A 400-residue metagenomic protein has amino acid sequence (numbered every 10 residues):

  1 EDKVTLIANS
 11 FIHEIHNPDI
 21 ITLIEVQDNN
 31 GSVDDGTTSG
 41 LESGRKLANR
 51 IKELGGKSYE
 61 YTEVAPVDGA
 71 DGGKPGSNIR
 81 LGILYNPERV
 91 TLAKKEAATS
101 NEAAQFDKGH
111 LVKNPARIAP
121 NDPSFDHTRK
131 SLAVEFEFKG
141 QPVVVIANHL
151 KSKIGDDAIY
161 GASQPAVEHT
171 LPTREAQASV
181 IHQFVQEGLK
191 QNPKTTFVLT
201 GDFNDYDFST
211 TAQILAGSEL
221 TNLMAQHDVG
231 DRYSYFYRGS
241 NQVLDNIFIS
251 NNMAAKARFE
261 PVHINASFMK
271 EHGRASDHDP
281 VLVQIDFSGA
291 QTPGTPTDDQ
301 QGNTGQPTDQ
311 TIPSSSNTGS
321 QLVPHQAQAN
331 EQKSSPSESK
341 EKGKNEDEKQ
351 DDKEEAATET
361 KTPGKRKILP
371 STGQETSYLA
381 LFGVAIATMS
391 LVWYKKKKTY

Functional and structural regions predicted by a protein language model:
E1-P293: Divalent cation-coordinating acidic motifs and surrounding scaffolds that mediate Ca2+/Mg2+/Mn2+/Zn2+-dependent binding
A290-A380, Y400: Intrinsically disordered, low-complexity repeat and linker tracts
A387-Y400: C-terminal membrane-anchoring or membrane-association module
